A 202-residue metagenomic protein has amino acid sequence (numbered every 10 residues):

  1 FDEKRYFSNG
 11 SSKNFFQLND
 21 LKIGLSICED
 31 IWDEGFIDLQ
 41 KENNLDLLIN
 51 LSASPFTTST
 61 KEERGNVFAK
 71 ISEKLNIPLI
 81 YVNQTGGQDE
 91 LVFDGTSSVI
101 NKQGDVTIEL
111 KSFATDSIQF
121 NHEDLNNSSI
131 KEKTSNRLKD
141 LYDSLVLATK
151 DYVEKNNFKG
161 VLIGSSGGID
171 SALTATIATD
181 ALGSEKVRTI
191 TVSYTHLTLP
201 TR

Functional and structural regions predicted by a protein language model:
F1-G164, A175-K186: Enzyme catalytic cores with a strong preference for nitrogen-chemistry domains
G168: Conserved G/P- and acidic residue-centered "switch" motifs that form tight phosphate/ATP-binding loops in soluble
S171: Catalytic nucleophile loop
T189: Short beta-strand "acidic-cap" motif of Rossmann-like dinucleotide-binding folds
T195-T201: Conserved small/polar residues in nucleotide/adenosyl-binding loops
